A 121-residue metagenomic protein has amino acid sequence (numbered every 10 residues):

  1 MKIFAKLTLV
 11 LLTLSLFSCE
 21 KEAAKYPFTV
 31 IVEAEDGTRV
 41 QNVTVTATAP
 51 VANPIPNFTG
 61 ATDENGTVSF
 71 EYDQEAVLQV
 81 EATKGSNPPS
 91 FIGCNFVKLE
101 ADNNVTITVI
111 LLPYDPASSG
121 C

Functional and structural regions predicted by a protein language model:
K2-V10: Sec-dependent signal peptide recognition, specifically the positively charged N-region followed immediately by
S15-S18: C-terminal motif of bacterial Sec signal peptides marking the signal peptidase cleavage site
E20-E22: Bacterial signal peptide processing site
F28-A34: A short, amphipathic beta-strand motif
E35-N53, E75: Short, ordered, surface-exposed loop/turn motifs in non-cytosolic proteins
V51-T67: Short, acidic Ser/Thr/Gly-rich low-complexity loop/linker segments typical of extracellular and cell-surface proteins
T67-Q79: Short Pro-Gly-centered beta-turn/loop motif in secreted/extracellular proteins
K84-Y114: Structured interaction patches on ligand/partner-binding surfaces of diverse proteins
